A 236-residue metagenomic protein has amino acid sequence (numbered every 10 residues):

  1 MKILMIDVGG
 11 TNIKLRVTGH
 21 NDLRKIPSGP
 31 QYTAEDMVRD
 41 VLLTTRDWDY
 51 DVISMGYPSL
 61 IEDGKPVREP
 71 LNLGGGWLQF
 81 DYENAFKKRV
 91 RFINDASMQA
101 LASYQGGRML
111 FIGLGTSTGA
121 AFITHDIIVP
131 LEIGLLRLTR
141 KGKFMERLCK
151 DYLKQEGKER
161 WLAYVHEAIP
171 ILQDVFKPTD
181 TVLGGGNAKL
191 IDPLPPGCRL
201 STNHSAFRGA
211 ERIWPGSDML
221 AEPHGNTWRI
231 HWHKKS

Functional and structural regions predicted by a protein language model:
K2-R39, D47, F122, I127-Q155: Short glycine-rich, Thr/Ser-proximal phosphate-binding strand/loop in the N-terminal lobe of ATP-dependent enzymes
I3-D7, V52-S54, M109-G113, V182 (+1 more regions): Short glycine-aspartate micro-motif
D7-T11, I112-S117, D126, G186: A short acidic Gly-Thr/Ser loop motif
N12, L172-N203: Glycine-rich phosphate-binding loops at beta-strand->alpha-helix junctions
L15, M55, L183-G185, A210: Residue-level signal for inorganic ion chemistry
K25, G29-L42, R46-S54, P58-R108 (+2 more regions): Glycine-rich phosphate-binding loop and adjoining helix at the ATP-binding site of ATP-dependent phosphoryl-transfer
T116-L162, A210-S236: Mobile, glycine- and charge-enriched loop segments and immediately flanking short secondary-structure elements within
W161-D174: A short, acidic, amphipathic alpha-helical segment used as a generic capping/interface helix at domain edges
